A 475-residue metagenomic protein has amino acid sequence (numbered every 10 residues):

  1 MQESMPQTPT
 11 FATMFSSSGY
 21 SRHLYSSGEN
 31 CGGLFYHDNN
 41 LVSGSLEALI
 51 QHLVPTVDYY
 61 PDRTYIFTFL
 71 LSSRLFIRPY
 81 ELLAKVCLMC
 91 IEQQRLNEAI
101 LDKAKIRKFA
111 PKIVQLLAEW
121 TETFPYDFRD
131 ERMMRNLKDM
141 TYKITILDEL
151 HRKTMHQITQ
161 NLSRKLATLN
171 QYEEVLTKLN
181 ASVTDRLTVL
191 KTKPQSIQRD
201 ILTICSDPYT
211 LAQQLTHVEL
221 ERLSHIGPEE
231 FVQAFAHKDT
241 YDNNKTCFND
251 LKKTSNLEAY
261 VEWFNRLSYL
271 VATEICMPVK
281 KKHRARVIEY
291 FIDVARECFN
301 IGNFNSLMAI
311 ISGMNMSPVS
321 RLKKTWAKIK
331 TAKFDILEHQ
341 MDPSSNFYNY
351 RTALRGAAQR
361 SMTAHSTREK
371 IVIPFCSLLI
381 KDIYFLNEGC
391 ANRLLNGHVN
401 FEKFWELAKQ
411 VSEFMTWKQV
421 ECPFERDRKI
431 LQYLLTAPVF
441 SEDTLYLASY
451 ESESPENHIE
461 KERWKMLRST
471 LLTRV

Functional and structural regions predicted by a protein language model:
M1-V475: Eukaryotic small-GTPase/lipid signaling interfaces
